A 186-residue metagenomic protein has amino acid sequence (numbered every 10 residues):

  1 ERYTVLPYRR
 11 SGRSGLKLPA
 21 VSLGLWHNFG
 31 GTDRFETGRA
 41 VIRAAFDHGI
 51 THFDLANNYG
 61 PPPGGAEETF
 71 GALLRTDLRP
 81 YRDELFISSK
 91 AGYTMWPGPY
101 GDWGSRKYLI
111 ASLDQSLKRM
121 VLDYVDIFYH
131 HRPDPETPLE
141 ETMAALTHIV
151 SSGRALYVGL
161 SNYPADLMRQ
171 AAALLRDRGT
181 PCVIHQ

Functional and structural regions predicted by a protein language model:
E1-F86: N-terminal binding-site loop/beta-alpha segment at the start of enzyme catalytic domains that lines or forms
R10, L18-S22, T51-H52, E84-S88 (+3 more regions): Structural preference for beta-strand elements that scaffold enzyme active sites
N28-F29, A91, Q186: Active-site PLP-lysine loop of aminotransferase-like
V41, T51, L55, S89 (+3 more regions): Ser/Thr-centric signal marking residues that sit in or immediately flank functional binding/regulatory motifs
N58, K90-G92, H130: Short loop/turn motifs enriched for small/polar and acidic residues
D77-G104: Structural motif corresponding to the early beta-alpha repeats
T94-Q186: Glycine/proline-rich, positively charged, aromatic-decorated active-site loop/lid region on the catalytic face
